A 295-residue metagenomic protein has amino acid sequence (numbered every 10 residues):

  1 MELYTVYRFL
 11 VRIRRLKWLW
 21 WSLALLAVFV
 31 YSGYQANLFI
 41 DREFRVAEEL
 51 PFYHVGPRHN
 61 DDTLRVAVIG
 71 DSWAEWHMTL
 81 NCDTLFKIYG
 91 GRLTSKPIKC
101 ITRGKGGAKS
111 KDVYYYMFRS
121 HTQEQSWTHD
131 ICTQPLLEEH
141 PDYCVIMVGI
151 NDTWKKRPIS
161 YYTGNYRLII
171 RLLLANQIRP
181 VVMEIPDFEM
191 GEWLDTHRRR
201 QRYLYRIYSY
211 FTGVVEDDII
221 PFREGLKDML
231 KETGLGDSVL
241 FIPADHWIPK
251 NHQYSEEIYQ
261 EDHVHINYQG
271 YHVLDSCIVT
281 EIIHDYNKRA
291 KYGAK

Functional and structural regions predicted by a protein language model:
M1-I69, W73-L80, G91-I98, H140 (+2 more regions): N-terminal secretory targeting modules
T63-V68, W73-Y161: Conserved SGNH/GDSL esterase-like catalytic core that processes O-acyl groups on lipids and polysaccharides
E75-H77, D152-K155, E189-W193, P249-N251: Short catalytic/ligand-binding loop motif for oxyanion handling, primarily in non-cytosolic enzymes, centered on
L80-N81, D112-Y116, E192-H197, H252-E257: Short aromatic-enriched loop/helix-cap "lid" or pocket-rim segments at secondary-structure transitions that line
L85, H129, L240, E256-K295: Histidine-centered active-site loop/cap adjacent to the catalytic His in serine esterases/O-acetyl transfer systems
Y162, Y166, I219, R223 (+1 more regions): Aromatic/hydrophobic pocket-lining residues that form the small-molecule binding cavity in soluble enzyme cores
N176-P180: A short helix->loop->beta-strand "cap" motif at the edges of active sites that frequently abuts
E192-P243: Substrate-gating cap/lid alpha-helix
